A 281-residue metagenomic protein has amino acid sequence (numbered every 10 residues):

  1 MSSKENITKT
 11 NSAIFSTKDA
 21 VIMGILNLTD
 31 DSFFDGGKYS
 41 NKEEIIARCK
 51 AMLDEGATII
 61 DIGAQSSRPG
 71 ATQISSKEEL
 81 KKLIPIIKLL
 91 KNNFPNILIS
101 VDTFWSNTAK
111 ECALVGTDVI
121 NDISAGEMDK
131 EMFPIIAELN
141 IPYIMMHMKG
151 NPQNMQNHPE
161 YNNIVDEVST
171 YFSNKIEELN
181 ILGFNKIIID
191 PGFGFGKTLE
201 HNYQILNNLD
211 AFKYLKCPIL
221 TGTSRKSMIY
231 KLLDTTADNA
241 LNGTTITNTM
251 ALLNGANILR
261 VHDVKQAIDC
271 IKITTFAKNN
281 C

Functional and structural regions predicted by a protein language model:
S3, K9-N11, T17, F34-C49 (+6 more regions): Active-site-adjacent loop and "lid" segments of alpha/beta metabolic enzymes
T17-I25, L53-G63: N-terminal glycine-rich anion-binding loops that anchor highly charged ligand groups
G24-N27, D122: Redox-cofactor binding/interface segments in oxidoreductases and associated redox assembly factors
D30-S32: Enzymes and membrane/adaptor proteins characterized by extended Gly/Ser/Thr/Asp/Glu-rich, aromatic-dotted
G192: Conserved Motif II region of HX4D acyltransferases
